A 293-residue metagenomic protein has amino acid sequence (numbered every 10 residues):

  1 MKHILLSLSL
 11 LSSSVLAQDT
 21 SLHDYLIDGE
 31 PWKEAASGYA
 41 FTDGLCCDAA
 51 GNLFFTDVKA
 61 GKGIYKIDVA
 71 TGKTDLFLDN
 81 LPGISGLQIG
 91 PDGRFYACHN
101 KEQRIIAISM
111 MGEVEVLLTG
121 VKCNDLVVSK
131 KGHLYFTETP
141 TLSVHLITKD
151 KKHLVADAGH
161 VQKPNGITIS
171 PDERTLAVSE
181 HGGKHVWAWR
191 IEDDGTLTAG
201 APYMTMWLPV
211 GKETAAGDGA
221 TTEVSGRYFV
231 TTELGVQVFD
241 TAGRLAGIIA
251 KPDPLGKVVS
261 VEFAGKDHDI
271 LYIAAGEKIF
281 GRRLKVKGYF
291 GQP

Functional and structural regions predicted by a protein language model:
Q18-P31, G291-Q292: Blade/loop signatures of beta-propeller domains
P31-A36, K73-L78, E113-L118, K152-A158 (+2 more regions): A short beta-strand motif characteristic of beta-propeller blades
S37-A50, N80-H99, Q103-R104, T119-F136 (+4 more regions): Beta-rich, blade/repeat-based domains predominating in secreted/periplasmic proteins but also intracellular
F55-D75: Beta-propeller domains
V58-K59, N100, T139, H181 (+4 more regions): Short loop/turn segments immediately following the C-termini of beta-strands
G63-Y65, R104-I106, S143-H145, H185-W187 (+2 more regions): A short loop-to-beta-strand structural motif that recurs across blades of beta-propeller domains
W189-T196, L284-F290: Short loop/turn segments immediately following beta-strands, especially the blade-tip and inter-blade linker loops
S260-P293: Blade-level signature of beta-propeller repeat domains, shared across WD40, Kelch, NHL, RCC1 and BNR/Asp-box propellers
